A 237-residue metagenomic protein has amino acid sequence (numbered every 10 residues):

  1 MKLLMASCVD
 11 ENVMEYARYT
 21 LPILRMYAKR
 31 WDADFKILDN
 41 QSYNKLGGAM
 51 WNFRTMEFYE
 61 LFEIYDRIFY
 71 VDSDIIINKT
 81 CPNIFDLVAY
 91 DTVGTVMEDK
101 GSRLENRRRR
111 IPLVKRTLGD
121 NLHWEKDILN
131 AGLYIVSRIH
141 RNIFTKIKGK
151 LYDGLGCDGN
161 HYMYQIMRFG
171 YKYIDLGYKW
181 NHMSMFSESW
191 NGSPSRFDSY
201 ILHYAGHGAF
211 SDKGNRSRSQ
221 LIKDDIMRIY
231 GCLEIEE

Functional and structural regions predicted by a protein language model:
M1-F53, L61-I64, F169, A205-F210 (+1 more regions): N-terminal anchoring/stem segment of glycosyltransferases
K36-L38, F69-D72, I77, G94-T95 (+2 more regions): A structural signal for short, well-ordered beta-strand segments and their strand-loop junctions that often border
N44-L46, I77-K79, F85-D86, G101-E105 (+3 more regions): Short catalytic/ligand-binding loop motif for oxyanion handling, primarily in non-cytosolic enzymes, centered on
N44-V71, I76-D86, V93-V96, L129 (+2 more regions): A conserved donor-nucleotide-binding helix/loop in the catalytic core of Leloir-type glycosyltransferases
M50-R54, R108-P112, S189-R196: Short, surface-exposed amphipathic charged segments that create phosphate/polyanion-binding patches used for binding
I77-G119: Conserved donor-nucleotide/metal-binding helix-loop-beta segment in metal-dependent transferases, i.e., the alpha-helix
R116-W124, S189: Short, P/G- and charge-enriched loop/turn segments at secondary-structure junctions
K126-Q220: Catalytic core and acceptor-binding pocket of nucleotide-sugar-dependent glycosyltransferases
